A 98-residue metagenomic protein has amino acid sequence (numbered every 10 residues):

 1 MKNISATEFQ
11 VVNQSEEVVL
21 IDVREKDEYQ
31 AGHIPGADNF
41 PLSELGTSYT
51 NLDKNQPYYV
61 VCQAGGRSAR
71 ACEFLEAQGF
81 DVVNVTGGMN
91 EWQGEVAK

Functional and structural regions predicted by a protein language model:
M1-V18, K26-P57, G66-K98: Rhodanese-like catalytic fold shared by cysteine-dependent sulfurtransferases and DSP/PTP-type phosphatases
V61: Short, surface-exposed ligand- or partner-binding patches at beta-edge/loop junctions that are enriched in aromatics
